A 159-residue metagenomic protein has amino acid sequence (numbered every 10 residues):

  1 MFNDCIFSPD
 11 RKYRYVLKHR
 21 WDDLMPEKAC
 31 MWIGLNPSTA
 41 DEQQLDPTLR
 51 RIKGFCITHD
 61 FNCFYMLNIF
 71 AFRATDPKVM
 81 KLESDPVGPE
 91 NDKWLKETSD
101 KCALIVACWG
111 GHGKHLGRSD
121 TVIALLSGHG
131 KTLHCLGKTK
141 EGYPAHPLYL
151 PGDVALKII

Functional and structural regions predicted by a protein language model:
M1-D46: Active-site and ligand/interface coordination hotspots across diverse enzymes and nucleic-acid-associated assemblies
R11, Y15, D46-K53, D85-K93: Short acidic (Asp/Glu) patches
A29, N62-C63, L104, T132: Residues at the starts of beta-strands that form the adenosine-phosphate
P37-T39, A71, H112-G113: Short, glycine/serine-rich, charged loops/turns that create anion-binding and catalytic segments at active sites
S38-D60: A short mixed-secondary-structure module that forms the rim of ligand-binding clefts
N62-K78: Short connector loops at secondary-structure junctions
M80-I159: Glycine/proline-rich loop-helix segments at beta-alpha junctions forming the active-site rim of enzyme cores
